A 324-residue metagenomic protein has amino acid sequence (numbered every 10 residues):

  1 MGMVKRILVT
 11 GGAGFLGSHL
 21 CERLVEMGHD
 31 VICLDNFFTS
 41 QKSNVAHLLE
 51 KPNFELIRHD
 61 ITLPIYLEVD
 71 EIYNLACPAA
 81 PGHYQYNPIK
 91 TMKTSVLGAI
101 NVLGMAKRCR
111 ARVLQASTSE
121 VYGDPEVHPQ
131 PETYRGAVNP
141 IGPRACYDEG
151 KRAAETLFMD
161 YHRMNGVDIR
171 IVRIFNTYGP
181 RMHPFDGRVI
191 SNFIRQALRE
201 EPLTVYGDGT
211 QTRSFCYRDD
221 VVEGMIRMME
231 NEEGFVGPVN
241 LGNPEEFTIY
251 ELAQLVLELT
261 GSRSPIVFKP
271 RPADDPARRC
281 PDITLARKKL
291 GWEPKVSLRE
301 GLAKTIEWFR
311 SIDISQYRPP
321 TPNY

Functional and structural regions predicted by a protein language model:
M1-T177, A197, K304-E307, S311-Y324: N-terminal Rossmann-like NAD(P)+-binding domain of SDR-like oxidoreductases, especially those catalyzing
A13-L16, I100, P125, R181-H183 (+5 more regions): Gly/Ser/Thr-rich beta-alpha loop segments that engage phosphate groups in nucleotides
L20, H59, N176, R195-Y324: C-terminal substrate-binding subdomain of Rossmann-fold SDR/epimerase-dehydratase oxidoreductases
S40, L67, P184, F247 (+2 more regions): Residues that form or flank phosphate/diphosphate-binding pockets in enzymes that use nucleotide phosphates
K42-V45, E155, S191, Y250 (+2 more regions): Short, surface-exposed alpha-helical segments at coil->helix boundaries
E50, E126, M182-D186, E245 (+2 more regions): Residue-level signature of the cytosolic catalytic core of signaling kinases
C146, A154, D186, I249 (+1 more regions): Conserved donor sugar-nucleotide recognition element shared by glycan-biosynthetic enzymes
